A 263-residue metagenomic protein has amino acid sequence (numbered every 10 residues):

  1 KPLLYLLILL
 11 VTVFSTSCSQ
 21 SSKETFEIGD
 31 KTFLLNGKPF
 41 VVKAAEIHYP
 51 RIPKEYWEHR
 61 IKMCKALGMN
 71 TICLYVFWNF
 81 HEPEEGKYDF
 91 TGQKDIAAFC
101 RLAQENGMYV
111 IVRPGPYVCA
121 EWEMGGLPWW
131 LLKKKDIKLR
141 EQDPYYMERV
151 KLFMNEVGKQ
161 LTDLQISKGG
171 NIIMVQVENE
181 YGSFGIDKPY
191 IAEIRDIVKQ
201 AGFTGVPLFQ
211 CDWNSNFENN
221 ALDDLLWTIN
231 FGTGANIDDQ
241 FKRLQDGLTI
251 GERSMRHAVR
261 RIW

Functional and structural regions predicted by a protein language model:
K1-P2, L10-T25: Bacterial Sec-dependent signal peptides at the C-terminal "C-region" and cleavage site
C18-T71, R101, E105-G107: N-terminal carbohydrate-binding accessory modules
S22, V41-K43, G68-N70, Q104-V110 (+4 more regions): Short, well-ordered coil/turn segments that N-cap beta-strands
V42-P53, F77-D95, L132-K151, Q176-D187 (+2 more regions): The substrate-binding groove and active-site-proximal loops of carbohydrate-active enzymes, especially glycoside
W57-E123, W129, R195-V206, D224: Aromatic-lined substrate-binding rim segments of carbohydrate-active enzymes
G92-P114, K134-I172, I197: An active-site-proximal structural segment forming one wall of the substrate-binding cleft that immediately precedes
Y145-D223: Active-site neighborhood of glycoside hydrolase catalytic domains
E218-W263: Glycoside hydrolase catalytic-domain groove-lining segments
